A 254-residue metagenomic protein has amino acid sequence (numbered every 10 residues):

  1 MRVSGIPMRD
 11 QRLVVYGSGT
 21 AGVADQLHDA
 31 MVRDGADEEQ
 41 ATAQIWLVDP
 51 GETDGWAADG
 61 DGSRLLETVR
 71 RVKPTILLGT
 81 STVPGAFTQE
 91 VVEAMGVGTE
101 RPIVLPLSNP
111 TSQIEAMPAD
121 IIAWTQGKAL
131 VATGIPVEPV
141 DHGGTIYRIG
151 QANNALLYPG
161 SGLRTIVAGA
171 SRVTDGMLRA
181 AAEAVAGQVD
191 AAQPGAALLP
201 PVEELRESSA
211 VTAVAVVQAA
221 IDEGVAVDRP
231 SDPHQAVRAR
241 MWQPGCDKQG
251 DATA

Functional and structural regions predicted by a protein language model:
M1-G79, V227, A252: Glycine-rich phosphate/diphosphate-binding loop of Rossmann-like nucleotide-binding domains
R2-G5, V97-P102, P106-S231, G250-T253: Adenosine-phosphate binding glycine-rich loop
Y16, T80-P84, G150, P201: Glycine- and other small-residue-rich loops at beta-strand/loop junctions that grip anionic moieties
S18-L27, P84-E90, S112-A116: Short glycine/serine/threonine-rich phosphate/pyrophosphate-binding segments that cradle anionic phosphate groups
D59-S63, P84, I146-I149: A general structural motif
R64-L77, T82-I103: Rossmann-fold NAD(P) dinucleotide-binding segment
P233-Q243: A short, charged, Gly/Pro-tolerant segment at domain boundaries
M241-A254: Active-site loops and adjacent core secondary-structure elements that bind or stabilize anionic groups
